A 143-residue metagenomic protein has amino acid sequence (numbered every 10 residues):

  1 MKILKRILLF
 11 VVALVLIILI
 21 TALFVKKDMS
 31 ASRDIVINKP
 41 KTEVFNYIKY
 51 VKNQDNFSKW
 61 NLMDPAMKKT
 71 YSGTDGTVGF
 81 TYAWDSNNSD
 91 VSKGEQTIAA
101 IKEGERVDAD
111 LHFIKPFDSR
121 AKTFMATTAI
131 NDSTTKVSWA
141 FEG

Functional and structural regions predicted by a protein language model:
K2-K68: Hydrophobic ligand-binding cavity/cleft-lining segments
I3, A99, D110-G143: Beta-strand/loop substructures that line and gate deep hydrophobic ligand-binding cavities in soluble
V25-K27, T74, N88-D90, K115-S119 (+1 more regions): A generic structural micro-feature
D28, G79, G104-R106, D132-K136: A generic structural signal for beta-strand entry/edge sites
S30-S32, V91-Q96, D118-F124: Short, surface-exposed coil-to-beta transition loops
P40, S89, E103-G104, I130-T134: Short strand-connecting beta-turns/loops that link adjacent beta-strands
E43-Q54, Y82, I98, A109 (+2 more regions): Hydrophobic pocket/interface hotspot
K52-E95, G104: Short beta-edge strand/loop motif at the mouth of beta-sheet-based domains
